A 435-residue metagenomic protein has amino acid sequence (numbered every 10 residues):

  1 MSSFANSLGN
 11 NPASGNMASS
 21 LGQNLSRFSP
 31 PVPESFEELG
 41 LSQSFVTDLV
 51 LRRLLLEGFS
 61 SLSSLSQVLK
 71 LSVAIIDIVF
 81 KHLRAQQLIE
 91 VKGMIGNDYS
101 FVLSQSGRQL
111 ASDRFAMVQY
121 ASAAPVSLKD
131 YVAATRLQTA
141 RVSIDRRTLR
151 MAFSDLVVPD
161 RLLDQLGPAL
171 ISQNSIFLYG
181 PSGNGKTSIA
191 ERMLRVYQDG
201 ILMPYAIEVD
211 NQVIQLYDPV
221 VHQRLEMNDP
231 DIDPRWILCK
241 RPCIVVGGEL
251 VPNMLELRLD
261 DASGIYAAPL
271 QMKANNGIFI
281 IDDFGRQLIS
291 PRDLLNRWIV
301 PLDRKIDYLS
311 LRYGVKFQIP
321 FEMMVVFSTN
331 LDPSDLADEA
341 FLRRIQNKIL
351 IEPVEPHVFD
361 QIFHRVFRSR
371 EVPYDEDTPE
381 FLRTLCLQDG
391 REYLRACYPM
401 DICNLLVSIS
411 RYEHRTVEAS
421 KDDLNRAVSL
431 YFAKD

Functional and structural regions predicted by a protein language model:
E37, N97-R146, F432-A433: Short, amphipathic alpha-helical interaction segments positioned at domain boundaries
L56-V68: Short acidic, hydrophobic short linear motifs in intrinsically disordered regions
L69-A85: Short amphipathic alpha-helical interaction segments
R84-I95: A short, conserved structural fragment
R136-L163, V372, D389-E392: Dynamic helix-loop-helix/coil hinge segments at AAA+ ATPase domain boundaries and subdomain interfaces
S154-V326: Conserved ASCE/P-loop NTPase catalytic core
S334-D338, I351-P399, Y412-V417: Conserved C-terminal "switch" segment of AAA+ ATPases
A396-C403, I409-D435: Conserved C-terminal helix/linker of AAA+ ATPases
